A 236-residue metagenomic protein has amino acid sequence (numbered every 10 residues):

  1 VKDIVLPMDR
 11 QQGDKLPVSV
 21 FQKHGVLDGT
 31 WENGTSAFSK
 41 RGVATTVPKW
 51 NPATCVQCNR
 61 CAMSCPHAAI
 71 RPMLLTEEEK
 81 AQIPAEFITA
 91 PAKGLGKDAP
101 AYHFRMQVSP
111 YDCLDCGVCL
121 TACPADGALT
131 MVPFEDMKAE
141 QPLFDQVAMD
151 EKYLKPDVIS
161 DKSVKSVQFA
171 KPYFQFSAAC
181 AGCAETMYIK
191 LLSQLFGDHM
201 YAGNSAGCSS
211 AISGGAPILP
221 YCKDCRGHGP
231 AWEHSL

Functional and structural regions predicted by a protein language model:
V1-C113, L120-Y201, S205-L236: Ferredoxin-type iron-sulfur electron-transfer modules and their immediate structural context
